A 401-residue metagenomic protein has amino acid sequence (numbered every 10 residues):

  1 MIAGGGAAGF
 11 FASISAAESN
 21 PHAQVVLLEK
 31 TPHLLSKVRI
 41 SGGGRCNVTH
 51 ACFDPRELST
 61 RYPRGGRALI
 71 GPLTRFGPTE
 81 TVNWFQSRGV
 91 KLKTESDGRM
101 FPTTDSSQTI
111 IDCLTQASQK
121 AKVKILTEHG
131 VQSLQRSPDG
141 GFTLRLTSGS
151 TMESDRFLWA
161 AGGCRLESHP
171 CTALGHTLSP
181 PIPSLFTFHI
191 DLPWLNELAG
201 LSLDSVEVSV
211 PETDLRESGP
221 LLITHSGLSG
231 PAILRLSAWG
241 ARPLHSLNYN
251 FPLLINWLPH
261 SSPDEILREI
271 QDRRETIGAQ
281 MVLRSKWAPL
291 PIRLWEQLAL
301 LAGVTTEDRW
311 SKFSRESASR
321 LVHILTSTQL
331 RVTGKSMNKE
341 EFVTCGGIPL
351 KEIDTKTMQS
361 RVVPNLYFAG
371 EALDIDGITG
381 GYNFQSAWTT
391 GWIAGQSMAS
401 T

Functional and structural regions predicted by a protein language model:
M1-A3, L28, V131, L144 (+5 more regions): Short hydrophobic core segments
M1-L27, W388-A399: N-terminal Rossmann-like FAD-binding beta1-loop-alpha1 element of flavoenzymes
A17-G43: Glycine-rich FAD pyrophosphate-binding loop
E18, T31-H33, D54-R56, T74 (+6 more regions): Residue-level recognition of phosphate/Mg2+-coordinating polar/acidic sites in nucleotide-handling active sites
R39-Q108: A conserved beta-strand/loop capping segment in the N-terminal third of enzymes that catalyze redox or closely related
L69-T79, S96-Q116, L126, A160-G162 (+3 more regions): Short beta-strand to alpha-helix junction loop
T127-G141: A conserved short coil-to-beta-strand element within the FAD-binding core of flavoproteins
R156, A160-L174, D374-T401: A conserved FAD-binding loop/helix module that cradles the flavin
